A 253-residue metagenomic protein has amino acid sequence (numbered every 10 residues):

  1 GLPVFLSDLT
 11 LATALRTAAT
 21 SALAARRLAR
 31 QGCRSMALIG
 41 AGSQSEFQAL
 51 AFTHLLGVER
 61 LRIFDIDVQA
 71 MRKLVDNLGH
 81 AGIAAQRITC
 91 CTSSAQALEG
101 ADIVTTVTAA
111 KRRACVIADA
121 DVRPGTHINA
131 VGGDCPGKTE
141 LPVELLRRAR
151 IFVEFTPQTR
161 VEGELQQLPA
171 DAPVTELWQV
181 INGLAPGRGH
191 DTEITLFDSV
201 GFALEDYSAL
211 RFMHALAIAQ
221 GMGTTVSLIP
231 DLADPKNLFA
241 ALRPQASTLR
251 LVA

Functional and structural regions predicted by a protein language model:
L2-S35, P169-A253: NAD(P)-dependent dehydrogenase/reductase Rossmann-like domain
R34, E59, D102, A149: Conserved acidic residues
G40-G42: Glycine-rich Rossmann-fold phosphate-binding loop(s) that bind the pyrophosphate of adenine dinucleotide cofactors
S45-E46: N-terminal Rossmann-fold NAD(P) dinucleotide-binding loop
F52: Aromatic pocket-lining residues of Rossmann-like dinucleotide-binding sites
L55-A81: NAD(P)-binding Rossmann-fold cofactor-contacting core
I63-D65, I88-I117, D121-P136: Rossmann-like NAD(P)-binding element
D121-G189: Rossmann-fold NAD(P)-binding glycine/threonine-rich loop
